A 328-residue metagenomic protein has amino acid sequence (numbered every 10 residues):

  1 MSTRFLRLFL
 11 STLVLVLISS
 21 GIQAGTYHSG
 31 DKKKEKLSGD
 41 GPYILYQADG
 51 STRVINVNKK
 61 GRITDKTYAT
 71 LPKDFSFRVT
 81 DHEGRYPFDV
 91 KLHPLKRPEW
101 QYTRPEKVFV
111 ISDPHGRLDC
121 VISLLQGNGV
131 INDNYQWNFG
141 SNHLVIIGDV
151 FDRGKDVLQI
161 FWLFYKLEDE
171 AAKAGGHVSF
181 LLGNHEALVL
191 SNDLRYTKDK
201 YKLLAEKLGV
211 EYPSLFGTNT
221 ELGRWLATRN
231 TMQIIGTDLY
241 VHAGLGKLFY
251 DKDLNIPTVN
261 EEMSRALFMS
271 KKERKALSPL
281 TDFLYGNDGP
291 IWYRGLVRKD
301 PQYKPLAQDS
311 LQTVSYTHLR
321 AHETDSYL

Functional and structural regions predicted by a protein language model:
S2-L10: Bacterial N-terminal signal peptides that target proteins for export
S11-I18: Bacterial N-terminal signal peptides
A24-V108: Acidic, histidine-bearing metal-coordination/catalytic regions of metal-dependent phosphoesterases
P72-D74, R78-I160: N-terminal active-site segment of His-dependent metallophosphoesterases
S112-P114, I147-F151, H185-E186, A243-L245 (+1 more regions): Active-site metal-binding loops of divalent metal-dependent hydrolases
R153-T258: Active-site neighborhood of divalent metal-dependent phosphoester bond hydrolases
L204-L208, R229-N230, D238-Q312: Active-site-proximal loop/helix segment associated with metal-binding centers of metalloenzymes
T317-T324: Conserved small/polar residues in nucleotide/adenosyl-binding loops
